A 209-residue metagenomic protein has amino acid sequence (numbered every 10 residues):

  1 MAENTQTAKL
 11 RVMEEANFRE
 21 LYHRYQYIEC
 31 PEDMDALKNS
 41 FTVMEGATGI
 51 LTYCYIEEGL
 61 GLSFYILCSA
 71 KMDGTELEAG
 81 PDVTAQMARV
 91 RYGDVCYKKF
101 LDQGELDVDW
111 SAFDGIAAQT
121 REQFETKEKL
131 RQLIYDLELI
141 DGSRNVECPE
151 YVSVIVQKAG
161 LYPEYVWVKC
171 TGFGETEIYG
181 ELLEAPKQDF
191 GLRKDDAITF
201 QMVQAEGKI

Functional and structural regions predicted by a protein language model:
M1-W167, G172-I209: Mixed-charge, low-complexity intrinsically disordered regions
